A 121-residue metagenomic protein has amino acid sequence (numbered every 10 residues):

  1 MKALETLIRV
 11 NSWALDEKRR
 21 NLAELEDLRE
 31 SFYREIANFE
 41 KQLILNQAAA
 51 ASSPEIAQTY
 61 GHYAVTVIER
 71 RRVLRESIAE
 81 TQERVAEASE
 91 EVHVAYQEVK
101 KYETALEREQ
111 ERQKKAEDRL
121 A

Functional and structural regions predicted by a protein language model:
M1-A121: Charge-rich amphipathic alpha-helical interaction elements
